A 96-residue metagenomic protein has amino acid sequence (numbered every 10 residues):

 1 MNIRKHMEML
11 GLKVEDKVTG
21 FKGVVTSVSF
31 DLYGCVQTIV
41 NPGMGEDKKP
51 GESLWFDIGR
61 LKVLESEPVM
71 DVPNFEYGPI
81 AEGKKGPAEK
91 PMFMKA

Functional and structural regions predicted by a protein language model:
M1-L10: Small beta-barrel nucleic-acid-binding modules, principally OB-folds
M9, K13, K17-T19, V24-R60 (+1 more regions): Basic/aromatic-rich interaction segments and small domains that mediate binding to polyanionic partners
G45-A96: Intrinsically disordered, low-complexity, charged/polar segments
